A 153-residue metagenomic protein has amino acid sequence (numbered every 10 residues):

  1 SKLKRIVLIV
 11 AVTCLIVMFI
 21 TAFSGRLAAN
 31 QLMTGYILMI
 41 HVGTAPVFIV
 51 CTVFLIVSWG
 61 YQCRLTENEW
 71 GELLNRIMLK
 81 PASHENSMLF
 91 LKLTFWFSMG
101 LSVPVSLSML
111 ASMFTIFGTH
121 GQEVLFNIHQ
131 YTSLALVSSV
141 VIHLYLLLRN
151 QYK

Functional and structural regions predicted by a protein language model:
S1-K153: Membrane-embedded alpha-helical bundles that constitute the cytochrome b-like, heme-associated redox core of multi-pass
